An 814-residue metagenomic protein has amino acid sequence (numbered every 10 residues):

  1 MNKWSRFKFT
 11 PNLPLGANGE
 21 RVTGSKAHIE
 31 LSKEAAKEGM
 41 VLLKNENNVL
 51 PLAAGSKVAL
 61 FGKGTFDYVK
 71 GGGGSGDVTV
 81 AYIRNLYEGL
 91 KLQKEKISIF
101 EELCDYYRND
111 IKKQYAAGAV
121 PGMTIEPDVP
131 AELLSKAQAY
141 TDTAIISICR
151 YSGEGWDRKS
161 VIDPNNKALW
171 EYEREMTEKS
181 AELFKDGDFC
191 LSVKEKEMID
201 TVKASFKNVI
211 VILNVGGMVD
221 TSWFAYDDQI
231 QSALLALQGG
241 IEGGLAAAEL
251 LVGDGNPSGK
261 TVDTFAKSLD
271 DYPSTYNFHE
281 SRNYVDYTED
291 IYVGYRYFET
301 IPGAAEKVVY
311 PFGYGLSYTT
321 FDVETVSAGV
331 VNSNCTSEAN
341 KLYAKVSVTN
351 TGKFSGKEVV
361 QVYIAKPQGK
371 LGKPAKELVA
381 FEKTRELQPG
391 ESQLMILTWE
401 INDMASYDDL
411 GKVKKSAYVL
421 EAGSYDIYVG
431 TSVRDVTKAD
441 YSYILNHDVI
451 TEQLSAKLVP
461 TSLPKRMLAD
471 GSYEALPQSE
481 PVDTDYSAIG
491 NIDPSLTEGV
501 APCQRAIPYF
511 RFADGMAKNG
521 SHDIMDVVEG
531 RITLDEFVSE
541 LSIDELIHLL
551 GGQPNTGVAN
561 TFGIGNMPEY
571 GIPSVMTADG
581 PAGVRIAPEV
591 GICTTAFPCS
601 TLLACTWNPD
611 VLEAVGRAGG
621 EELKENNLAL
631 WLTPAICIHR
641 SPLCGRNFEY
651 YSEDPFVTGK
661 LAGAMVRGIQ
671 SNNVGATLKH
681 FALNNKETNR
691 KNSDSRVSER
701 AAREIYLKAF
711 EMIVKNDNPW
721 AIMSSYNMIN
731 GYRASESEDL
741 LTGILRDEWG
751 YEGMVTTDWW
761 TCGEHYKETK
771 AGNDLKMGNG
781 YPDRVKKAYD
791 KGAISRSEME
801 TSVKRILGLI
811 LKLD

Functional and structural regions predicted by a protein language model:
M1-D435, A456-D814: Glycoside hydrolase catalytic-domain context in secreted enzymes
D435-A456: Short beta-strand elements
